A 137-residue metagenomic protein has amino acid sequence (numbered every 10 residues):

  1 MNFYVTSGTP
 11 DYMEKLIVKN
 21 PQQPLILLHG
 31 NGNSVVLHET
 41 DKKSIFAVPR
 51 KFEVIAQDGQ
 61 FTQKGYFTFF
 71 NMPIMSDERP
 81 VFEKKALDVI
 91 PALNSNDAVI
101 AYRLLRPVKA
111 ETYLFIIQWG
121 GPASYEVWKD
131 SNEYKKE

Functional and structural regions predicted by a protein language model:
M1-A98, A110-T112, S124-D130: Short S/T/G/P-rich N-terminal loop/turn motif that feeds into the first structured element of a domain
L105-P107: Short beta-strand micro-motifs enriched in acidic
E133-K136: Mixed-charge, glycine-accented linear interaction segment located at domain edges/termini
